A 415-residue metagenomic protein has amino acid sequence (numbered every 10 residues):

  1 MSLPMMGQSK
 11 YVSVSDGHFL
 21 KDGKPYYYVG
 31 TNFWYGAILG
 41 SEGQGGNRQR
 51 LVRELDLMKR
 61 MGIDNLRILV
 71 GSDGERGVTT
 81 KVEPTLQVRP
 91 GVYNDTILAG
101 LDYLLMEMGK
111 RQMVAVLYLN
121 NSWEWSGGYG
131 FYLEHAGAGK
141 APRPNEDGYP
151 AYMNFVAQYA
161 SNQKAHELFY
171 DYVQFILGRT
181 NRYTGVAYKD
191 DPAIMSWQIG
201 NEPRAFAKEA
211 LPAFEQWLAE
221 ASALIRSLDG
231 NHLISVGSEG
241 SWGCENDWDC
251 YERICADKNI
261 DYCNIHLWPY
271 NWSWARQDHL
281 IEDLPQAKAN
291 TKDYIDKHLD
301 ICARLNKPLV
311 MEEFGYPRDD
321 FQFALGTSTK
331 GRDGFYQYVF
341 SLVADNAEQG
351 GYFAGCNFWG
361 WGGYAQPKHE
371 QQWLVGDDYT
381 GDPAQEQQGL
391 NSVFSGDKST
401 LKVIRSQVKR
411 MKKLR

Functional and structural regions predicted by a protein language model:
M1-Q8: Bacterial Sec-dependent N-terminal signal peptides
S9-L309, F314-L414: Active-site mouth of glycoside hydrolases
